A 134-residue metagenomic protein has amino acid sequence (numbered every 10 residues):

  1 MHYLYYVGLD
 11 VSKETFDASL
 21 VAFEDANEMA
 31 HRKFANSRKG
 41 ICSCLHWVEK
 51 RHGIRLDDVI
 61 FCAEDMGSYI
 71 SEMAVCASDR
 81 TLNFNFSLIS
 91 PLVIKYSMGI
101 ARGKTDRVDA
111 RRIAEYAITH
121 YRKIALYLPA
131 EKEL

Functional and structural regions predicted by a protein language model:
M1-L134: Phosphate- and other anionic-substrate recognition elements at nucleic-acid/protein interfaces
